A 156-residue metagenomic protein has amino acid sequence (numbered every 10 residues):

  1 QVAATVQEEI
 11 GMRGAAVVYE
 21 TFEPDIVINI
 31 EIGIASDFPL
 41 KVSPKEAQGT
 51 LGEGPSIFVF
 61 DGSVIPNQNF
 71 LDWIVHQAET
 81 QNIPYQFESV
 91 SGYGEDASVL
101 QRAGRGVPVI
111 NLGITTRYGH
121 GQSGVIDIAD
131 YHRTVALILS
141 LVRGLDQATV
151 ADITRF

Functional and structural regions predicted by a protein language model:
Q1-G52, A97, T149-R155: Acidic/histidine-rich catalytic neighborhood of metal-dependent amide-processing enzymes
G49-V135, L141-F156: Active-site-adjacent substrate-binding region of metalloamidase/peptidase-like peptide-processing proteins
